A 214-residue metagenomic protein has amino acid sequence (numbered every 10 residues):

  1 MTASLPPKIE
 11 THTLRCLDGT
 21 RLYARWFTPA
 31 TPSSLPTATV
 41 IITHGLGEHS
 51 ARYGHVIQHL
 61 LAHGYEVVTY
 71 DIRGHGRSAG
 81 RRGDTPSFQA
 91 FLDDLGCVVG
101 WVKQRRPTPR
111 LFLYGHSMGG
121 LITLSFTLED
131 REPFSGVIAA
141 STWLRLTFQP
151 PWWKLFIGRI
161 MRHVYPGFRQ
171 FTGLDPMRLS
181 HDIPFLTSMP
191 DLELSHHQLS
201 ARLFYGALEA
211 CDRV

Functional and structural regions predicted by a protein language model:
M1-P32: N-terminal cap/lid segment of alpha/beta-hydrolase-fold proteins
P36-G45: Short beta-strand element of the alpha/beta-hydrolase
H44, L111-G120: Conserved alpha/beta-hydrolase "nucleophile elbow" surrounding the catalytic nucleophile
G45-H55, V67: Serine-hydrolase catalytic-loop signature spanning alpha/beta hydrolases and amidase-signature enzymes
G47-S50, G76-P109: Catalytic nucleophile-loop/oxyanion-hole region of alpha/beta-hydrolase and closely related hydrolase-like folds
I57-R81: Conserved alpha/beta-hydrolase
H116-S200: Alpha/beta-hydrolase-fold enzymes
L199-V214: Active-site nucleophile elbow and catalytic-triad environment of alpha/beta-hydrolase enzymes
